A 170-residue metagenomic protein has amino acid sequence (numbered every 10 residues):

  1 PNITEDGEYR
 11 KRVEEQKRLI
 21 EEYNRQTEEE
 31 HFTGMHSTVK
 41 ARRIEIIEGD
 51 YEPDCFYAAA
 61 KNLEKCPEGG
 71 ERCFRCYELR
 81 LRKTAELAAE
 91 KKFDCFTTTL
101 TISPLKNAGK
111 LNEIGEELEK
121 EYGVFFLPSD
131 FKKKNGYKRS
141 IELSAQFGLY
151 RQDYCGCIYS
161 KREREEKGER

Functional and structural regions predicted by a protein language model:
P1-R170: Nucleotide-activated chemistry modules centered on ATP-dependent adenylation/adenylyltransferase
